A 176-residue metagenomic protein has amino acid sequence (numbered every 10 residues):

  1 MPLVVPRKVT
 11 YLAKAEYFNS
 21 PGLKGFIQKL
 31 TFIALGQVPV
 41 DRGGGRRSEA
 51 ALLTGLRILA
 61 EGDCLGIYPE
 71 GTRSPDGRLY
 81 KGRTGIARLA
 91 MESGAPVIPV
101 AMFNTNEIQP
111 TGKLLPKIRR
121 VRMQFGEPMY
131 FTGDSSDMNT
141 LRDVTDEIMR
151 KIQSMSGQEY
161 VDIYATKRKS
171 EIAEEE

Functional and structural regions predicted by a protein language model:
M1-R46: Catalytic core of membrane glycerolipid acyltransferases/transacylases, capturing the structured, soluble-facing
E49-E176: Non-catalytic C-terminal accessory region of glycerolipid acyltransferases and related lyso-lipid remodeling enzymes
